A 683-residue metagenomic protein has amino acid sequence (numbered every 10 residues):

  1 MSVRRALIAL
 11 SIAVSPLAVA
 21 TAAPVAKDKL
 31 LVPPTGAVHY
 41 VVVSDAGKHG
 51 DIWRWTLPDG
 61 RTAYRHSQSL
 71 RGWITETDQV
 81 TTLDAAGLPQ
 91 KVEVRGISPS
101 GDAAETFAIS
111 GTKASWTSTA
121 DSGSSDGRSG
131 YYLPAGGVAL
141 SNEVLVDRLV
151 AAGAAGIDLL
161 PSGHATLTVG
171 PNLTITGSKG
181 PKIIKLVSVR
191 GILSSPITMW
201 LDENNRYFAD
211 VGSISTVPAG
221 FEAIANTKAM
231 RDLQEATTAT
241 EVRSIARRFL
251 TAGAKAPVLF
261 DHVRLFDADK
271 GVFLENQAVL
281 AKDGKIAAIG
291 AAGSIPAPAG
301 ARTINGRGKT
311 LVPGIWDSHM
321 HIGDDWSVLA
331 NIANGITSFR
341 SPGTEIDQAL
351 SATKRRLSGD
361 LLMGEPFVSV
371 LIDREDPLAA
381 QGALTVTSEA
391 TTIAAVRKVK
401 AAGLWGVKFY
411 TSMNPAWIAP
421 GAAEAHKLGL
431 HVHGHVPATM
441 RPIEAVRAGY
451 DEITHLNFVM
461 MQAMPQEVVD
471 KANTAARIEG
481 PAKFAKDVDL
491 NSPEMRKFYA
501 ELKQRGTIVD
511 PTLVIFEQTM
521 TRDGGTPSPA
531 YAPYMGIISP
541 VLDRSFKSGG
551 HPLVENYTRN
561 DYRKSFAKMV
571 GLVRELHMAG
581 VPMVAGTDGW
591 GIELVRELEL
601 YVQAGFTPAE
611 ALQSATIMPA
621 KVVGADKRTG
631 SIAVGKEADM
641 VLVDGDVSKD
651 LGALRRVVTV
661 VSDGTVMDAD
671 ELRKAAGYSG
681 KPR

Functional and structural regions predicted by a protein language model:
A22-V80, K91-T106, A151-G177, G220 (+2 more regions): N-terminal cleavable signal peptides for secretion/export
V25-D28, V32-T35, D102-K185, D232-T237: Solvent-exposed helix/loop surface patches that form functional interfaces
I74-N142, L193-N204, F208-G220: Contiguous hydrophobic, core-forming segments of folded domains
R248-L250, L265-A278, A291-G293, T607-L612 (+1 more regions): Acidic, glycine-enriched loop/beta-strand segments at the rims of small-molecule binding/catalytic pockets
A256-V258, P296-L329, A333: Replace "His-x-His-based motif
K270-V312: Histidine-rich, glycine-flanked metal-binding segment
L329-L350, E365-L371, K400-M413, A422 (+4 more regions): Divalent metal-dependent hydrolysis catalytic cores, especially in the metallo-beta-lactamase
A395-M413, V459-A604, G677-R683: Active-site neighborhoods of metal-dependent hydrolases
